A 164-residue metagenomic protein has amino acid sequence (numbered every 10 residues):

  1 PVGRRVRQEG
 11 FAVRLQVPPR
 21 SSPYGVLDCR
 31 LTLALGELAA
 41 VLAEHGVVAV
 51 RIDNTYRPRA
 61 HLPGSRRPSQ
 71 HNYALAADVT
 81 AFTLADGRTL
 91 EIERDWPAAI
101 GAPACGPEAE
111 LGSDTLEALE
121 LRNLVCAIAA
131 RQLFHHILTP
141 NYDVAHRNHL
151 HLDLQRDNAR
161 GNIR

Functional and structural regions predicted by a protein language model:
P1-I52: Active-site acidic/histidine clusters and adjacent loop/turn architecture that either coordinate catalytic ions
G3, R7, P68, Y73-R164: Catalytic cores and adjacent binding grooves of peptidoglycan-active enzymes
T32-L35, H61-P63, Q132-F134: A Trp-anchored, charged/polar loop motif used as the substrate-binding/catalytic surface of acyl/ester-handling
A39-A74: Active-site-adjacent substructure of cysteine-protease-like catalytic cores
